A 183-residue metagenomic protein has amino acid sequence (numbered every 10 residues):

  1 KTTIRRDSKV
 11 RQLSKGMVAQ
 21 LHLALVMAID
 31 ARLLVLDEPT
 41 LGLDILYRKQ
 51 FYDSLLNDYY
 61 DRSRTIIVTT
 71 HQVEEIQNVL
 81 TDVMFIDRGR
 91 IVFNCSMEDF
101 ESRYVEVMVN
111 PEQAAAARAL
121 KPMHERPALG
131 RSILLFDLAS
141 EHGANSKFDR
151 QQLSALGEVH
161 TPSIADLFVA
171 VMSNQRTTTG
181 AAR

Functional and structural regions predicted by a protein language model:
K1-D87, F93: ABC transporter nucleotide-binding domains
I4, I91, V105, A155-E158: Short N-terminal micro-motifs specific to bacterial/archaeal maturation and metal-cluster initiation sites
H22, R32, V105, S173-T177: Generic structural signal for secondary-structure transition and capping sites
V26, E112, S173: Residue-level marker of positions within ordered structural domains that often coincide with functionally constrained
L34-P39, A114-A117, E141-S146: Short, surface-exposed beta-strand/loop "edge" segments at domain boundaries and coil↔beta transitions
Y52-E141: ABC transporter nucleotide-binding domain
L129-R183: C-terminal coupling/interaction segments
